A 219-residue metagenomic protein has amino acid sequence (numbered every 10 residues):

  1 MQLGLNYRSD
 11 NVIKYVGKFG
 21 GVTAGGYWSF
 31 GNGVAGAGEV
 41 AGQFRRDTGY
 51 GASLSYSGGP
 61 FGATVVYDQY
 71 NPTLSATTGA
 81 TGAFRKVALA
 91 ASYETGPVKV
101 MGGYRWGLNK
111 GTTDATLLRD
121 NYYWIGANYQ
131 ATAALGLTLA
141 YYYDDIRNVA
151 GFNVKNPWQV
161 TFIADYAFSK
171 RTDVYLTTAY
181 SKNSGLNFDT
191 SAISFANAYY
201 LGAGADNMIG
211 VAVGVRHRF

Functional and structural regions predicted by a protein language model:
M1-G4, K170-Y175, A179, L186-A192 (+1 more regions): Outer-membrane beta-barrel biogenesis signature
M1-Y50, F195-Y200: Surface-exposed coil loops of outer-membrane beta-barrel proteins
G21, A134, K170-R171, A205: Short loop/turn motifs that connect adjacent beta-strands in outer-membrane beta-barrel proteins
G38, T77, D114, G151 (+1 more regions): Outer-membrane beta-barrel and related beta-rich outer-membrane complex signature in Gram-negative bacteria
R45, Y50-A167, T177-S181: Detector for outer-membrane/organellar transmembrane beta-barrel domains, recognizing the amphipathic beta-strand
F162, F168, A203-F219: Outer-membrane beta-barrel "beta-signal"
G185-D189, A198-D206, H217: Primarily extracellular Gram-negative trimeric autotransporter adhesin
